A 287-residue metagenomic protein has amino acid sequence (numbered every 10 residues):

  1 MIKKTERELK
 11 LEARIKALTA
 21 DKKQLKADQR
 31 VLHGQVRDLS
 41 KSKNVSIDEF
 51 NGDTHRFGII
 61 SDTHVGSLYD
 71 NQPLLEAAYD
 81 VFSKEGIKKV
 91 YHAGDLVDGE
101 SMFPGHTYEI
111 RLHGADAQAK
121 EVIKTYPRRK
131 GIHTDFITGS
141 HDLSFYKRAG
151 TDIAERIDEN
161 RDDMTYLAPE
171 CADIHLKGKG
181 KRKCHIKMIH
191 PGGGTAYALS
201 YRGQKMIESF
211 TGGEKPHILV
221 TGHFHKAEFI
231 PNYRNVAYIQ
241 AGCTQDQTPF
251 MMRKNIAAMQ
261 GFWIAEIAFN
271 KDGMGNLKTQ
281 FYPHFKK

Functional and structural regions predicted by a protein language model:
M1-K43: Short glycine- and acidic-rich boundary segments immediately preceding or forming the N-terminal edge of structured
L11-L18, S40, N44-T54, I60 (+1 more regions): Core catalytic region of metal-dependent phosphoesterases/phosphodiesterases, especially metallo-beta-lactamase-like
V45, I174, A265-I267: Generic detection of short hydrophobic beta-strand segments and adjacent strand-loop junctions
I47-D53, K84, K88, G180-K181 (+2 more regions): Polar, enzyme-active/binding microenvironments
I47-F57, D173-K187, Y233-V236: Beta-strand-turn-beta hairpins that frame and shape the catalytic cleft of phosphate-ester-processing enzymes
T138-E155, A268-K287: Charge-rich, low-complexity terminal tails
Y146-I189, G193-Y201: An acidic, phosphate/nucleotide-engaging active-site surface
H185-K187, G192-H284: Conserved beta-sheet core of the metallophosphoesterase superfamily
